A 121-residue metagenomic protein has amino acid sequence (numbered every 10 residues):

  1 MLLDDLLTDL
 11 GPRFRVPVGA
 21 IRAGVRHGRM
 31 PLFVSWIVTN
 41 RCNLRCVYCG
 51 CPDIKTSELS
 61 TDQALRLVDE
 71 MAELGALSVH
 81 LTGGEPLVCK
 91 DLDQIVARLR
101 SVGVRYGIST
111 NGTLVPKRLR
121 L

Functional and structural regions predicted by a protein language model:
L3-L119: Conserved alpha-helical substructure of the radical SAM core
